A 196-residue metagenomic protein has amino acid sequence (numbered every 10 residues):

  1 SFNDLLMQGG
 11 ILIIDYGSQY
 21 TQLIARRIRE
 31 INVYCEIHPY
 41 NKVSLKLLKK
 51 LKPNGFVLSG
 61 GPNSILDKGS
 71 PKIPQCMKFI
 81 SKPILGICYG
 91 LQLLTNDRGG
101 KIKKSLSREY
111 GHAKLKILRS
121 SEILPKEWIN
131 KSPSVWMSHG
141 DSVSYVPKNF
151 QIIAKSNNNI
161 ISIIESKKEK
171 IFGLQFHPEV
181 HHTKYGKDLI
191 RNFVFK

Functional and structural regions predicted by a protein language model:
F2-N54, L58, N63-I87, N96-K196: Amide-donor transfer/coupling interface in amidating biosynthetic enzymes
L91: Catalytic nucleophile loop
